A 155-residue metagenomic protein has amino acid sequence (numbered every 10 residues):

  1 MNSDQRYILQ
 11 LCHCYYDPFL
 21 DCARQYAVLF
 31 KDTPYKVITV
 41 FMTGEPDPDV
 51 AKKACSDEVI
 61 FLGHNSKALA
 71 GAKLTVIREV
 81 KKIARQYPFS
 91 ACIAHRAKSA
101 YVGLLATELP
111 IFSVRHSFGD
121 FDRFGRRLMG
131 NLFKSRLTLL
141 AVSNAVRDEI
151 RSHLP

Functional and structural regions predicted by a protein language model:
D4-I8: Extreme N-terminal starter segment of soluble prokaryotic enzymes
Q10-A72, R151: N-terminal strand-loop element at the rim of the active site of nucleotide-sugar-dependent glycosyltransferases
F19, D47-P48, S99-G103, R147: Short, well-ordered alpha-helical microsegments
A72, I93-A100, R115-F118: Short His-centered aromatic/hydrophobic patch
I83-S90: Glycine-rich phosphate-binding loop signature in dinucleotide/nucleotide-binding domains
S90-A91, T138: Short, Asp-centered acidic motifs that coordinate Mg2+ and/or phosphate in catalytic or ligand-binding sites
F112-V142: A conserved, positively charged/aromatic
L137-P155: A short, active-site helix/loop in glycosyltransferases that binds the activated sugar's phosphate group
